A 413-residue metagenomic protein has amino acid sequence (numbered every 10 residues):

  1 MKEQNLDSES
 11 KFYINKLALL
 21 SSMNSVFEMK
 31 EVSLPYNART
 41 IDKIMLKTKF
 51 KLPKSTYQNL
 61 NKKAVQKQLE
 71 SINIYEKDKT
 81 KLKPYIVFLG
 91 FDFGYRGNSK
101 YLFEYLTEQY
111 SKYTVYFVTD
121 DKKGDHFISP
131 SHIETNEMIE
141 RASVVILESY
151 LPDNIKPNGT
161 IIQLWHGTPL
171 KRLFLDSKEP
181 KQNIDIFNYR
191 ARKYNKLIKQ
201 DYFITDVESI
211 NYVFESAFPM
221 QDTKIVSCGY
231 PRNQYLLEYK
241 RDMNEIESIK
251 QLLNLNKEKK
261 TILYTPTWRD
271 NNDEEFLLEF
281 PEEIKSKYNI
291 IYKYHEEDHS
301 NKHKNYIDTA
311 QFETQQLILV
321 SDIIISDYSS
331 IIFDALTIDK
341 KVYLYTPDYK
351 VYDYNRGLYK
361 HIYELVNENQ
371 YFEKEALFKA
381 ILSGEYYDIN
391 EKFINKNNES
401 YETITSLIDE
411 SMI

Functional and structural regions predicted by a protein language model:
M1-K63, E108, I394: C-terminal subregions of glycosyltransferases and related glycan-biosynthesis enzymes
V32-L34, T80-K83, R241, F372-I413: C-terminal amphipathic helix plus adjacent low-complexity, charged tail appended to glycosyltransferase catalytic
R39-N136: N-terminal pre-catalytic "stem/leader" segment of glycosyltransferase-like enzymes
G94-E108, S216-A217, I225-H303, E373: Conserved catalytic-core segment of nucleotide-activated headgroup transferases in glycan assembly
K100, E104, D125-I186: Extended catalytic core of nucleotide-activated donor transferases of GT-like folds
S129-V144, Y150, E296-F333, T337-I338: Donor nucleotide-activated moiety binding/catalytic core segment of transferases that use nucleotide-activated donors
N154-Y239: Active-site-proximal region of nucleotide-activated glycan assembly enzymes, centered on histidine/acidic-rich loops
D298-H303, S330-F393: Catalytic binding pocket for nucleotide-activated donors in carbohydrate/polymer assembly enzymes
